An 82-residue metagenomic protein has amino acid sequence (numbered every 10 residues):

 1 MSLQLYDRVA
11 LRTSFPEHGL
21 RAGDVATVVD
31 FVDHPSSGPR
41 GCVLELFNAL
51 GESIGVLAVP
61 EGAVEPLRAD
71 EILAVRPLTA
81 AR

Functional and structural regions predicted by a protein language model:
L3-L67, I72-A81: Basic/aromatic-rich interaction segments and small domains that mediate binding to polyanionic partners
